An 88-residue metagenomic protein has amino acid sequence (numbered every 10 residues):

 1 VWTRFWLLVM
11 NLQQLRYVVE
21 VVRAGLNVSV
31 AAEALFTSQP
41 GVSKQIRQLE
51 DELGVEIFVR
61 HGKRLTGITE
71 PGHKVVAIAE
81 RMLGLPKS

Functional and structural regions predicted by a protein language model:
V1-W6: Short, Lys/Arg-enriched N-terminal segment that forms or immediately precedes the first helix of a structured domain
N11-L15, Q39, G72: The N-cap/first-turn positions of alpha helices within or immediately adjacent to helix-turn-helix DNA-binding domains
Y17-V21, V75: Short alpha-helical "packing" element that flanks the helix-turn-helix/winged-helix DNA-binding module
V21-F36: Short helix-boundary/capping micro-motifs
Q45: Residues in the recognition helix of alpha-helical DNA-binding motifs
E50-I68: A short LG(V/I)-centered, amphipathic sequence patch enriched for acidic residue(s) preceding the LG motif
E52-L53, V75-S88: Alpha-helical linker/hinge and terminal dimerization helices associated with HTH transcriptional regulators
